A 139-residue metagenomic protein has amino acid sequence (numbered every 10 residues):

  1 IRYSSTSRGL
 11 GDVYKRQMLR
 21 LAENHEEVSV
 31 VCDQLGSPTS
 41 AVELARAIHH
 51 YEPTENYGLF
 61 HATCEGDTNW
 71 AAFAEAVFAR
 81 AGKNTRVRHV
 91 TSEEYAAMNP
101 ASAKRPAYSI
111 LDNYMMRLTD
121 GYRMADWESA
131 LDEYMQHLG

Functional and structural regions predicted by a protein language model:
I1-Y14: Short, small-residue-biased leader/transition segments that mark boundaries at the very start of proteins
S4, P38, D67, H89 (+2 more regions): Short aromatic/basic micro-patch
G11-L19, S29-P53, G58: Substrate-positioning beta->alpha
Q17-S29, A81-S92: A short C-terminal helix-loop "cap" of Rossmann-like NAD(P)-dependent dehydrogenase/epimerase domains
A22-E23, E52-P53, G139: Residue-level signal for alpha-helix termini/capping positions
V30-L35, F60-D67, T119: Glycine-rich Rossmann NAD(P)(H)-binding loop
A47, T54-A101, W127: Mid/C-terminal beta-alpha module of Rossmann-like enzyme folds, strongest in SDR-family dehydrogenases/epimerases
N69-E75, E93-G139: Conserved C-terminal active-site "lid" loop/helix of NAD(P)H-dependent oxidoreductases that clamps the redox cofactor
